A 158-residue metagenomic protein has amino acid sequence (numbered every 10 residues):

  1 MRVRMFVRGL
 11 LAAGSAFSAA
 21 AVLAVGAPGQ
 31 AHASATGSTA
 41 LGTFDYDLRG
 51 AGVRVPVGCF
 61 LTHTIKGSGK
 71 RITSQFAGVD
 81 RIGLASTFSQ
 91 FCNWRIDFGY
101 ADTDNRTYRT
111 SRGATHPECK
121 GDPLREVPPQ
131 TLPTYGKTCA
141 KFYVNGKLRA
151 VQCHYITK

Functional and structural regions predicted by a protein language model:
M1-F17, Q30: N-terminal export and membrane-targeting signals
A20-T43: C-terminal region of N-terminal signal peptides and the immediate post-cleavage residues of exported proteins
A35-T103: Short, surface-exposed binding/anchoring microloops in extracellular/periplasmic proteins
N105-K120, Y155-I156: Solvent-exposed serine/threonine-rich low-complexity stretches and specific carbohydrate-binding patches
G113-K137: Short, solvent-exposed, Trp/other aromatic-anchored flexible loops in extracytoplasmic proteins
P129-P133, K137-T157: Short, exposed beta-strand-loop hairpins at the edges of beta-sheets in extracellular/periplasmic proteins
